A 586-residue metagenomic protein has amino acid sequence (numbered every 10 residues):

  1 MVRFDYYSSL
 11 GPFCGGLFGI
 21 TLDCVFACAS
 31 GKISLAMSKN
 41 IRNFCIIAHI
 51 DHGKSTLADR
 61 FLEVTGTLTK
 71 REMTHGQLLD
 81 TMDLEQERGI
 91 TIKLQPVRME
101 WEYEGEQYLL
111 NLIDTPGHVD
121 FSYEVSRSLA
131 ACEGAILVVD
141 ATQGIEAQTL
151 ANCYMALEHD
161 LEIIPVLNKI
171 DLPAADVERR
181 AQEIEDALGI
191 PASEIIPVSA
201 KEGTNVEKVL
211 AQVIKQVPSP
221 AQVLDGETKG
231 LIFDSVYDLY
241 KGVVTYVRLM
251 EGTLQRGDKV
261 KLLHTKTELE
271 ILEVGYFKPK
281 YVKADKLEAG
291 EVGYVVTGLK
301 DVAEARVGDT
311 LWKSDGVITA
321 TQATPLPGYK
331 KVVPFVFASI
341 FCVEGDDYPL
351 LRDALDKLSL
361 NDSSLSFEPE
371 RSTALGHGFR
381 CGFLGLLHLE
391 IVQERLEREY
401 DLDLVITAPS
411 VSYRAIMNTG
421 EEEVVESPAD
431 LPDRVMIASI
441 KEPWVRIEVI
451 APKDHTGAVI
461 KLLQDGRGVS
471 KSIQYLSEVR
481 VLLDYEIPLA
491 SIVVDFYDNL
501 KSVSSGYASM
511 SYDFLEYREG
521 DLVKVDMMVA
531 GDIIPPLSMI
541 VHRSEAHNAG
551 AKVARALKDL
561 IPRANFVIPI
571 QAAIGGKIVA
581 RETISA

Functional and structural regions predicted by a protein language model:
Y7-L10, I20: Short terminal hydrophobic/aromatic SLiMs and anchors at protein ends
S8-S9, S30, S34: Serine residues within intrinsically disordered or low-complexity segments
T21-L22, A320: N-terminal compositionally biased, intrinsically disordered segments and leader/signal-like regions
L22-D23, L35: Serine/threonine-rich, low-complexity intrinsically disordered segments
K32-A586: Structural and coupling elements of P-loop NTPases
